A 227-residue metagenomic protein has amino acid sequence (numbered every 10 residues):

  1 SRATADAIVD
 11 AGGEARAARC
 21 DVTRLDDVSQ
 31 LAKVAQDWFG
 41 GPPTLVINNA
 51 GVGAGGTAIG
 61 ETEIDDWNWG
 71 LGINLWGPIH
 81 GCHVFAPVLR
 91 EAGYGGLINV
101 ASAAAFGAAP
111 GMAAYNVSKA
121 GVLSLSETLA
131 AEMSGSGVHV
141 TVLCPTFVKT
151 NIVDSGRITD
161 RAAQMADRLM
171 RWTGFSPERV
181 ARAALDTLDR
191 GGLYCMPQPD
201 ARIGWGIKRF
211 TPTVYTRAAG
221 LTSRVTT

Functional and structural regions predicted by a protein language model:
R19-L31, I64: The beta1-alpha1 cofactor-binding region of Rossmann-like NAD(H)/NADP(H)-dependent oxidoreductases
T57-I59, D66-W69: Substrate-binding pocket helix/loop in short-chain dehydrogenase/reductase
G60, A109-A113, V117: Active-site loop immediately N-terminal to the catalytic Tyr-X3-Lys motif of short-chain dehydrogenase/reductase
C82, S118: Active-site helix of classical SDR
P87, A131-E132: Alpha-helical segment proximal to the catalytic Tyr-Lys
S102: Residue(s) in the substrate-gating loop at a strand-loop-helix junction that position the organic substrate next
G135-P199: SDR active-site lid
